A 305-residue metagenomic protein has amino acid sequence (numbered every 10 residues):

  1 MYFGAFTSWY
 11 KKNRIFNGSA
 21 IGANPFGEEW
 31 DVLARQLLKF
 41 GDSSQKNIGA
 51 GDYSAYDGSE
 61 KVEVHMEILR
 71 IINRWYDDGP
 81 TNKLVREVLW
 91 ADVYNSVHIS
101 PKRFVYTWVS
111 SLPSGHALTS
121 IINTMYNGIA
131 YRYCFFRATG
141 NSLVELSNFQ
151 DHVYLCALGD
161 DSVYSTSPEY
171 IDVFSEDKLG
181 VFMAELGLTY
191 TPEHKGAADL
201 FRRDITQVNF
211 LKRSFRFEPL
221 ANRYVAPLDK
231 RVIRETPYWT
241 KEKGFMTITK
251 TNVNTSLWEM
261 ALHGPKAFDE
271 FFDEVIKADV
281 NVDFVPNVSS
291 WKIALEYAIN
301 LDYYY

Functional and structural regions predicted by a protein language model:
M1-G58, F135-S147, H152: Active-site-proximal segment of RNA-dependent polymerases
M1-S8, M125-Y133, V253-H263: Short, hydrophobic/amphipathic alpha-helical patches that form generic packing surfaces within helical domains
G4-S8, G18-A20, V64-R74, I129 (+1 more regions): Amphipathic alpha-helical scaffolding segments
S19-G27, Y76-W90, E145-N148, T189-F201: A generic structural motif
K39-S43, R74-D78, A91, N95 (+5 more regions): Surface-exposed polar/charged interaction patches
G41-S43, L155-C156, A184, R202: Intrinsically disordered, low-complexity regulatory regions enriched in Ser/Pro/Gly/Thr and acidic residues
S44-L158, V163-V173, Q207: Conserved polymerase palm-domain catalytic core
S110, E169-Y305: Active-site and adjacent loop segments of nucleotide-processing enzymes that use two-metal-ion phosphate chemistry
